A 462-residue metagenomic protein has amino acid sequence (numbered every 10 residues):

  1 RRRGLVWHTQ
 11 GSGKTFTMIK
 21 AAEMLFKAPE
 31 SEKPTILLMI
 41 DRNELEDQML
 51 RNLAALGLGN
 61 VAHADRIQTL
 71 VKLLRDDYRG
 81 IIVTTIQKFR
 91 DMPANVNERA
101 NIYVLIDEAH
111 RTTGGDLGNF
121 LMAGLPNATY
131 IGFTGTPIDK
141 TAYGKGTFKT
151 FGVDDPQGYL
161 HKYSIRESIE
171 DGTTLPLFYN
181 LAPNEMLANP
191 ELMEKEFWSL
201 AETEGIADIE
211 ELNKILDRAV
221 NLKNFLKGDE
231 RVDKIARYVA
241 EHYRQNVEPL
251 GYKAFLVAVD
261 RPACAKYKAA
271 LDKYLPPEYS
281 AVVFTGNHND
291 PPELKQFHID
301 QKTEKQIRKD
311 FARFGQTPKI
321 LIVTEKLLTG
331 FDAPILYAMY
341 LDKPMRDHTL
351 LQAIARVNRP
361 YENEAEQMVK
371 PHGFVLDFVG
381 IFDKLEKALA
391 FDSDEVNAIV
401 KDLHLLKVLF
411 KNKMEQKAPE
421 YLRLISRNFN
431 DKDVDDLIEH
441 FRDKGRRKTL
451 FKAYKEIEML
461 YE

Functional and structural regions predicted by a protein language model:
R2-R3, T17-L45: Conserved SF1/SF2 helicase motif Ia
F26, N43-I67, A270-P277: Conserved helix-turn-beta segment of the N-terminal RecA-like "Helicase ATP-binding" lobe in SF1/SF2 helicases
A54-A94: Inter-Walker segment of RecA-like/P-loop motor cores
R79-F120, K305-R308, V323-E325: Conserved RecA-like ASCE ATPase "motif II neighborhood" in helicase/translocase motors
Y103, H110-R111, A128, T285-K401: Conserved RecA-like P-loop NTPase helicase motor core
Y143-G251, K268, D272: Interdomain helical connector at the RecA1-RecA2 junction of SF1/SF2 helicase-like NTPases
L216-V323: Conserved C-terminal RecA-like helicase domain
Y361-Y461: Long, hydrophobic alpha-helical segments
